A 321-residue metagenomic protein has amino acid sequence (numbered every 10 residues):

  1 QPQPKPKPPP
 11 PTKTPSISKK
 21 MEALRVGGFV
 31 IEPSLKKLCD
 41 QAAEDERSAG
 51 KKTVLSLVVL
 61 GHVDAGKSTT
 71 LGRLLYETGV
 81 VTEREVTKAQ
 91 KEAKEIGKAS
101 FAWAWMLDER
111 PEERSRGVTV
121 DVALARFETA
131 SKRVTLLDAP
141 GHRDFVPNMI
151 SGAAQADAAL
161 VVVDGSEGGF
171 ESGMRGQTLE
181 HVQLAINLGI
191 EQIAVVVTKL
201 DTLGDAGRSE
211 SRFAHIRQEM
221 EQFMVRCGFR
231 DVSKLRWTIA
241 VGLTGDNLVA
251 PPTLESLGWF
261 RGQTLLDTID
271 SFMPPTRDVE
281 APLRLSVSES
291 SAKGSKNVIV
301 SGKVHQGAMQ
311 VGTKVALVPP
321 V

Functional and structural regions predicted by a protein language model:
Q1-S56: Short, flexible boundary segments at extreme N-termini or domain junctions of P-loop NTPases and their
G50, L57-P147, A158-G169: P-loop NTPase switch module centered on the Walker A-proximal segment
T70, D157-V163, L188-D201, R217-V241: Conserved beta-strand/loop subsegment of P-loop NTPase cores
T70-L74, K88, N148, Q177-L184 (+3 more regions): Alpha-helical scaffold elements adjacent to nucleotide-binding pockets in ATP/GTP-utilizing enzyme cores
K132-T135, A139-D144, A154-E180, I186-A214: Conserved Switch II/interswitch segment of TRAFAC-class P-loop GTPases
A214-V321: Conserved catalytic-core segments of large NTP-driven translation/proteostasis enzymes
